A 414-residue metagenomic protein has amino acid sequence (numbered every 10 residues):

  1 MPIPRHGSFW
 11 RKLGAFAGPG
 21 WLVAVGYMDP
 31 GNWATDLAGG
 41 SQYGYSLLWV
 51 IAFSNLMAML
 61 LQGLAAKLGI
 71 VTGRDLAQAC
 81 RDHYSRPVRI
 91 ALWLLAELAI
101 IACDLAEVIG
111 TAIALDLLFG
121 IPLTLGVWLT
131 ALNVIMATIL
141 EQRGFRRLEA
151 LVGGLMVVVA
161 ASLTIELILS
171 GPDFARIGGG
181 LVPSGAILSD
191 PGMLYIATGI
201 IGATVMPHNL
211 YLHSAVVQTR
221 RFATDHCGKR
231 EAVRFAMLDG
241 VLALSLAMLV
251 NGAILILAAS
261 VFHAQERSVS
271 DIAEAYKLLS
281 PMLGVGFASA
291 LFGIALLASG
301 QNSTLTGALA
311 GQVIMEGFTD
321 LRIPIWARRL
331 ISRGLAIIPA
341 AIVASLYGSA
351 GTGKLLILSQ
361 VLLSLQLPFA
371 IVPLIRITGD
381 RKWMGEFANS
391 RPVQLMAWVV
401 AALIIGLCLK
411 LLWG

Functional and structural regions predicted by a protein language model:
P2, T35-G40, G63-V88, I113 (+4 more regions): Flexible loop linkers connecting adjacent transmembrane helices in multi-pass alpha-helical membrane transporters
R11, A38-G63, A77, R81 (+2 more regions): Extracellular loop-to-transmembrane helix junctions
V23, V50-H83, L94-L98, N302: Juxtamembrane transmembrane-helix boundary signature
M57-A65, P87-E107, A112-R143, G202-A203 (+1 more regions): Helix-loop-helix module between adjacent transmembrane segments
A58-V71, V217-R221, D225-C227, S245-E274: Extracellular/periplasmic helix-exit of transmembrane alpha-helices
R86-R89, T124-V127, L242, S289 (+3 more regions): Loop-to-transmembrane helix boundary motifs in multi-pass membrane proteins
W93-E97, L118-L140, V158, S162 (+2 more regions): Transmembrane alpha-helical segments of multi-pass small-molecule transport proteins
M156-G185, L194-A215, L374-K382, G406-G414: Hydrophobic alpha-helical segments and their helix-loop junctions in multi-pass secondary transporters
